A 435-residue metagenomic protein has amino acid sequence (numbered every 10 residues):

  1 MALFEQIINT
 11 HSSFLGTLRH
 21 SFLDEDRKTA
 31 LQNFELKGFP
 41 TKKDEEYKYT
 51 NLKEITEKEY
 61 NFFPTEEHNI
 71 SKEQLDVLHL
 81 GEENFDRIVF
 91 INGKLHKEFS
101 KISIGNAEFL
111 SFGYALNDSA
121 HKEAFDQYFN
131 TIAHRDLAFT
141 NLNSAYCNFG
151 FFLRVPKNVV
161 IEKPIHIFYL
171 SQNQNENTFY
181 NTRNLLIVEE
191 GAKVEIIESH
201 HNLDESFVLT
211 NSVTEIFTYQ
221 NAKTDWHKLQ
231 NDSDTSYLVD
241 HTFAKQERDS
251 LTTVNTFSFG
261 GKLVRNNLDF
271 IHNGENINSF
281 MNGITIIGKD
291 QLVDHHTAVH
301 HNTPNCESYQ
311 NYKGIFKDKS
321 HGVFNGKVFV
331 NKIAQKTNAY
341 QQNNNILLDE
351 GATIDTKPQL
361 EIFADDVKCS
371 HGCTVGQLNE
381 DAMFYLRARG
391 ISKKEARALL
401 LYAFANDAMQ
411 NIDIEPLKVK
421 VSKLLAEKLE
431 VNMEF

Functional and structural regions predicted by a protein language model:
M1-N141, G314-K317: N-terminal amphipathic, basic helical "cap/leader" segment at the start of enzyme domains
E108, F112-I391, A405-F435: Conserved beta-strand/loop scaffold segments within soluble protein domains that form the structured core and edges
